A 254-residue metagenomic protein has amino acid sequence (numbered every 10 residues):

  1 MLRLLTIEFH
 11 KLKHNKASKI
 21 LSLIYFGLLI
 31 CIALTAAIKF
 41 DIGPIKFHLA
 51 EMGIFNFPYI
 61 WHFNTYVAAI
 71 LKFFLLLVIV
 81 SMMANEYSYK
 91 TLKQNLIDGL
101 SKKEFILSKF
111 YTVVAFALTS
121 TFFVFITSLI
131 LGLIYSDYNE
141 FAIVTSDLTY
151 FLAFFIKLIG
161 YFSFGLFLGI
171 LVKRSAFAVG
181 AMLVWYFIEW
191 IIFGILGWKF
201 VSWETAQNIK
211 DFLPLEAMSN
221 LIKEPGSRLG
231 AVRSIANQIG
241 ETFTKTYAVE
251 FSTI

Functional and structural regions predicted by a protein language model:
M1-F26: Aromatic- and glycine-rich beta-strand/loop motifs that create alpha-glucan
I7, K90, G165-L166: Positions in alpha-helical segments
K16-K19, K103, A176: Residues that define the loop-to-transmembrane-helix transition and helix capping in multi-pass membrane transporters
S22, K93, I106, V179-G180: Hydrophobic/aromatic positions within or immediately flanking transmembrane alpha-helices of multi-pass small-molecule
I24-M82, L107-K173, F177, W190 (+2 more regions): Secretory targeting signals
S81-A115: Helix-loop-helix units of permease transmembrane domains in multi-pass membrane transporters, especially ABC
L183-I188: Hydrophobic transmembrane alpha-helices of multi-pass, membrane-embedded glycosylation machinery
V201-F212: An amphipathic, aromatic/His-enriched active-site/gating alpha helix that lines ligand/cofactor pockets
